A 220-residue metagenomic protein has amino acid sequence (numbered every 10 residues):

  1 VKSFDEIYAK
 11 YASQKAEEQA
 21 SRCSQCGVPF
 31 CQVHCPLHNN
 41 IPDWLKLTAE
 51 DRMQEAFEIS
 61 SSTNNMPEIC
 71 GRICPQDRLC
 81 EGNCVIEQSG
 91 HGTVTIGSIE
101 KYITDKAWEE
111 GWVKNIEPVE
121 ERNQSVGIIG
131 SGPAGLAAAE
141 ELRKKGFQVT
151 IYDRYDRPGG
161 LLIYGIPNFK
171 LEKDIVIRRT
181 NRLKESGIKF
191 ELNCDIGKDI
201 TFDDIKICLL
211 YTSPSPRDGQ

Functional and structural regions predicted by a protein language model:
V1-A9, H38-E50, S60-S61, Q88-G97 (+2 more regions): Beta1-alpha1 glycine-rich phosphate/pyrophosphate-binding loop at the start of Rossmann-like nucleotide-binding domains
K2-Q19, N40-R72, G90-E120: Ferredoxin-type iron-sulfur electron-transfer modules in oxidoreductases and energy-metabolism complexes
S21-N40, E68-E87: Local cysteine-cluster metal-coordination motifs and their immediate loop/turn environment, predominantly Fe-S cluster
P118-N123, I200: Membrane-interfacial loop-to-helix junctions in multi-pass inner-membrane proteins
N123-S131: Beta1/beta-strand and adjacent pyrophosphate-binding region of the FAD-binding site in flavoprotein oxidoreductases
D204-L210: Short, electropositive alpha-helical surface patch
Y211-P216: Conserved small/polar residues in nucleotide/adenosyl-binding loops
